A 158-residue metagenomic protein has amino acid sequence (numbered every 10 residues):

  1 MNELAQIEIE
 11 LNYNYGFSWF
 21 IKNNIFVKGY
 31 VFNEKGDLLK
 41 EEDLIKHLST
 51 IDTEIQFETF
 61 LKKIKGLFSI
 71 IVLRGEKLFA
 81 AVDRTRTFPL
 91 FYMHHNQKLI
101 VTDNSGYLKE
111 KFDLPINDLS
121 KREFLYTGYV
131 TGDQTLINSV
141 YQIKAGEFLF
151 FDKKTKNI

Functional and structural regions predicted by a protein language model:
M1-I158: Cysteine-centered catalytic environments shared across enzyme families
